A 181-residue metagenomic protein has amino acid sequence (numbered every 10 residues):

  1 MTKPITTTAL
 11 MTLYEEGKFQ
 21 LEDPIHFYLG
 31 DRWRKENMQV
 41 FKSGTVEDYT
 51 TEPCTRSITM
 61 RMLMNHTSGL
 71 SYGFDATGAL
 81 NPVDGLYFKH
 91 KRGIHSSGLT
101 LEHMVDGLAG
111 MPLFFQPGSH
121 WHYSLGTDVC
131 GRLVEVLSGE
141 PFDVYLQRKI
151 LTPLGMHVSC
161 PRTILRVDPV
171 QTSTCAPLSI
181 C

Functional and structural regions predicted by a protein language model:
K3: Short, conserved phosphate/pyrophosphate- and ester-handling motifs at nucleotide-, phospho-/glycolipid
P24: Active-site-adjacent loops and short helices of periplasmic peptidoglycan-processing enzymes
F27-C181: Short, surface-exposed loop or secondary-structure junction motifs that flank catalytic or metal-binding residues
